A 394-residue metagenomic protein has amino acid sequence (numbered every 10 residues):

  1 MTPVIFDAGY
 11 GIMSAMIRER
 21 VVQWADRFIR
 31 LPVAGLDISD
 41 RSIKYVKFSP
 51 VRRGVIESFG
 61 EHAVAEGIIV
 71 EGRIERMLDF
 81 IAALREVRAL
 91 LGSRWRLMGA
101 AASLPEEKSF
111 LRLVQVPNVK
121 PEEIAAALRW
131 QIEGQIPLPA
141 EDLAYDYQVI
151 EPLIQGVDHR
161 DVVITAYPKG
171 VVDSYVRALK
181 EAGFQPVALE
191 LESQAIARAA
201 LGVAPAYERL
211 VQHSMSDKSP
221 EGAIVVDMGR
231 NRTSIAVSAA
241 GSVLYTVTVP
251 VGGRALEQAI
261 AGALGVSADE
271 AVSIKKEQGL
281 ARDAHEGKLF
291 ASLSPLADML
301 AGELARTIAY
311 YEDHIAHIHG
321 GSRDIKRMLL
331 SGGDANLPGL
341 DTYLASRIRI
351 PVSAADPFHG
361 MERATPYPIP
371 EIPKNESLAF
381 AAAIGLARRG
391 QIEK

Functional and structural regions predicted by a protein language model:
T2-Q131, D173, G183-Q185: Non-catalytic, solvent-exposed interaction/assembly segments
D26-L31, I81-R94, V203-E221, R306-E312: Phosphate-interacting basic helix/loop segments used at nucleotide- and nucleic-acid interfaces
L36-I43, P105-E107, D217-P220, V225-R232 (+3 more regions): A short acidic Gly-Thr/Ser loop motif
K44-S49, T165, A236, A387: Conserved hydrophobic/aromatic positions in well-ordered beta-strands
E66-R73, F110-V119, I150-L153, D158-V162 (+5 more regions): Short hinge/gating elements
I68-G72, V172-R198, A240-A284: Glycine-rich phosphate-binding loop plus the immediately following alpha-helix
I81, R85, A261, D283-K394: Helical "lid/coupling" subdomains associated with nucleotide-phosphate turnover
G99, S103-V211, P357-E362, I369 (+1 more regions): Active-site neighborhood for divalent-cation/phosphate handling
